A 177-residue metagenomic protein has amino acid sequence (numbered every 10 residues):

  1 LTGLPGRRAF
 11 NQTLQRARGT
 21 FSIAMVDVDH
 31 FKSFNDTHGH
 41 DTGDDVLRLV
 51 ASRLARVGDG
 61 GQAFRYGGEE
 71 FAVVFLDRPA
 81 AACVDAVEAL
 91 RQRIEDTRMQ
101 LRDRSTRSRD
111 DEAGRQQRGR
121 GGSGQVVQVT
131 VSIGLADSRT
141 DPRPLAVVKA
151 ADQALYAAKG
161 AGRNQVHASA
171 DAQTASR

Functional and structural regions predicted by a protein language model:
L1-Q12, V26-H40, D45-R48: Conserved nucleotide-binding and Mg2+-coordinating catalytic segments in signaling enzymes
T2, A24-D27, G68, A151: Conserved metal-coordinating catalytic motifs of nucleotidyl cyclase and c-di-GMP turnover enzymes
P5-I23, A51-G58, L76, D111 (+1 more regions): Short regulatory alpha-helical coupling segments that immediately precede and/or link into cyclic nucleotide signaling
A51-S52, A82-R120: Alpha-helical scaffold within the catalytic cores of cyclic-nucleotide enzymes
A63-R65: A short pre-motif secondary-structure segment
L76, A80-V84, G121-V126, A136-R177: Catalytic-core segments of nucleotide cyclases and related cyclic-nucleotide turnover enzymes
